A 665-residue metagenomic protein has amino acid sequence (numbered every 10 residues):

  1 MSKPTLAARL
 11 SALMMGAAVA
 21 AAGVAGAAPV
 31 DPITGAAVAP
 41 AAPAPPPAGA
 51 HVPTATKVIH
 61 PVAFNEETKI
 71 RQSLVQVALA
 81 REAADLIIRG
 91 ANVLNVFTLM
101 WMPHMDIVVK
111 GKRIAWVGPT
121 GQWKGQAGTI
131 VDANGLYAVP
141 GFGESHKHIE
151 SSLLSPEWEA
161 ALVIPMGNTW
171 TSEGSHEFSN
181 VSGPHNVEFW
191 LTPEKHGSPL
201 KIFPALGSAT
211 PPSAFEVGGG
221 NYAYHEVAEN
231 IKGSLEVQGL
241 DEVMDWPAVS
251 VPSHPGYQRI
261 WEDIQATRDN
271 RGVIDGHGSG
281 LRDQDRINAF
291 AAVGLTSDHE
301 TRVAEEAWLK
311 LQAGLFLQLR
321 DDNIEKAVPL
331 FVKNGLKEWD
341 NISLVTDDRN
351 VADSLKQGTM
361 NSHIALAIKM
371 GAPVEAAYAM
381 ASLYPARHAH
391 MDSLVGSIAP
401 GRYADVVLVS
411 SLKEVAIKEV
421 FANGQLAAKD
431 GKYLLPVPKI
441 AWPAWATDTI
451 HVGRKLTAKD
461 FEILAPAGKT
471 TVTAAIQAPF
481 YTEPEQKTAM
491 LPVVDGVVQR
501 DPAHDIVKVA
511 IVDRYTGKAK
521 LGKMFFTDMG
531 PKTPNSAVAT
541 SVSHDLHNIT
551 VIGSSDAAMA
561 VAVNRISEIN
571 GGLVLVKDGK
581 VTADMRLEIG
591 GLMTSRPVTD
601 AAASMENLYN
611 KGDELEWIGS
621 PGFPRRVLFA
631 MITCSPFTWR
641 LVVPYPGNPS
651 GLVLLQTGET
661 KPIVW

Functional and structural regions predicted by a protein language model:
S2-G26: Gram-negative bacterial Sec-dependent N-terminal signal peptides
G26-M105, V109-K110, A115, I164-M166 (+2 more regions): Active-site microenvironment of metallo-dependent hydrolases
G49-V77, R81-A83, A133-A138, E157-V273 (+1 more regions): Divalent-metal coordination cores built from histidine and acidic residues
I87, G141-G143, L344, I552: Residue-level marker for buried hydrophobic side chains located in beta-strands that build the well-ordered beta-sheet
T120-V139: Active-site metal-binding motif and surrounding structural segment of the metallo-beta-lactamase
G141-S152, D275-S279: Histidine-centered catalytic micro-motifs
S175-F178, G207-S208, D245, S279-G280 (+5 more regions): Short, ordered loop/turn segments at secondary-structure junctions
N221-E242, A248-L319, N323-L344, L355-K369 (+2 more regions): Histidine/acidic residue-rich metal-binding segments in metalloenzymes
